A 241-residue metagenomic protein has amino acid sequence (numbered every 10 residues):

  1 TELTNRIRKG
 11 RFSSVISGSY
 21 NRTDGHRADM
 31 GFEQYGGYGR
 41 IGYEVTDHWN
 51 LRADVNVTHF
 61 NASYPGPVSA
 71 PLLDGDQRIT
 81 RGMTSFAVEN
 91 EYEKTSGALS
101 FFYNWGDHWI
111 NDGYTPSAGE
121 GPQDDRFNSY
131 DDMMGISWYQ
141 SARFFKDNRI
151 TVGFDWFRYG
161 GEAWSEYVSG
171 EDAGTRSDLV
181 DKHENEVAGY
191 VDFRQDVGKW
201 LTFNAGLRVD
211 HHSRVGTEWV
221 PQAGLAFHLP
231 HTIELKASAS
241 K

Functional and structural regions predicted by a protein language model:
T1-G31, G36-E44, R52-N56: Predominantly transmembrane beta-strands of Gram-negative outer membrane beta-barrel pores used for transport
T1-L3, Y35-G39, V55, T80-F86 (+5 more regions): Hydrophobic, lipid-facing positions within transmembrane beta-strands of outer-membrane proteins
K9-R11, Y20-D24, E33, V57-N61 (+5 more regions): Transmembrane beta-strands of outer-membrane beta-barrel pores
R11-V15, H48-A53, Y92-A98, D147-I150 (+2 more regions): Repeated loop/turn-to-beta-strand initiation elements of outer-membrane beta-barrel proteins
I16-G18, I41, A53-V55, F86 (+5 more regions): Membrane-embedded beta-strand positions of outer-membrane beta-barrel proteins
T23-M30, Q34, H48-M133: Flexible loop and strand-edge segments within Gram-negative outer membrane beta-barrel domains
T46, F145-R149, S177-K241: Structural signature of Gram-negative outer-membrane beta-barrels, strongest in the C-terminal barrel of TonB-dependent
T80, E91-D196, N204: Replace "related TpsB outer-membrane translocases also match" with "some related outer-membrane beta-barrels such as
